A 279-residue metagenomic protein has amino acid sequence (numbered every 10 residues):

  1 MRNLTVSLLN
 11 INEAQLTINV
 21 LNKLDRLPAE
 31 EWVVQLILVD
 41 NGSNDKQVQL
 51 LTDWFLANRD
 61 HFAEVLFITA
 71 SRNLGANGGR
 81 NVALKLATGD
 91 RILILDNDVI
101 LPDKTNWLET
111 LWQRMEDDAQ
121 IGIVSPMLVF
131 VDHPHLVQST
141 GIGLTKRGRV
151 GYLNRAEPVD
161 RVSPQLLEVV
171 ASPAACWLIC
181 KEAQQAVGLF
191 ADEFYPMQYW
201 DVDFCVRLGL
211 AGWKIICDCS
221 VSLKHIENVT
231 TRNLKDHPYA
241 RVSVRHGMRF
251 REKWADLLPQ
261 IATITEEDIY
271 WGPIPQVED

Functional and structural regions predicted by a protein language model:
L4-L16, V20, L27, V39 (+1 more regions): A conserved hydrophobic helix/loop-capping motif in glycosyltransferases and polysaccharide synthases
S7, D132, V206-D279: Active-site-adjacent helix/loop segment of glycosyltransferases that harbors family-specific signature motifs
D40-L51, I100: A conserved acidic beta->alpha catalytic loop
T69-A87: Glycine-rich, basic loop-to-helix element that forms the pyrophosphate-binding segment of sugar-nucleotide handling
I92: Short aromatic/hydrophobic "clamp" motif used to bind/position activated sugar donors
I100-T145: Conserved donor NDP-sugar-binding/catalytic core segment of glycosyltransferases
N106-E109, V170-G188, E193-S222: A short, conserved alpha-helix in the catalytic core of glycosyltransferases
V137, G143-G151, R155-E182: A recurrent flexible, glycine/aromatic-enriched loop bordering the glycosyltransferase active site that acts as
